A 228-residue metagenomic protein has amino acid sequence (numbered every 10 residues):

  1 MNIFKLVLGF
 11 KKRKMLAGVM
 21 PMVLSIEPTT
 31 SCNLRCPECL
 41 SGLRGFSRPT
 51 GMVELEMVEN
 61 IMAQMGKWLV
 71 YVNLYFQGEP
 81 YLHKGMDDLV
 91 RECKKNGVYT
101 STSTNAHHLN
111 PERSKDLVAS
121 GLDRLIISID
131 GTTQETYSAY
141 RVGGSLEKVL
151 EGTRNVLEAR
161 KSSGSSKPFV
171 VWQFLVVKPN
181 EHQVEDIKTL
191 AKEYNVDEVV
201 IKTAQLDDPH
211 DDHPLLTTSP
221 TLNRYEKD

Functional and structural regions predicted by a protein language model:
M1-R124, E135, A139, G143 (+1 more regions): Conserved alpha-helical substructure of the radical SAM core
K5, E27, R48-P49, V53 (+3 more regions): Radical SAM enzyme [4Fe-4S]-AdoMet core and its adjacent flexible, acidic and glycine-rich loops/tails across
